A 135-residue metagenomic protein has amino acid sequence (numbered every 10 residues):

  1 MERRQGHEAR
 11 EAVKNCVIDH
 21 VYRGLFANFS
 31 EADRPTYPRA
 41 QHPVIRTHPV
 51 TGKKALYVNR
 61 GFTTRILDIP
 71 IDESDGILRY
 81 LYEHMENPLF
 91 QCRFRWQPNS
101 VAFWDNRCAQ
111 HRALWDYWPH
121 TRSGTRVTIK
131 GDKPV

Functional and structural regions predicted by a protein language model:
M1-V101, N106-V135: Non-heme Fe(II) oxygenase catalytic core, chiefly the N-lobe of the double-stranded beta-helix
